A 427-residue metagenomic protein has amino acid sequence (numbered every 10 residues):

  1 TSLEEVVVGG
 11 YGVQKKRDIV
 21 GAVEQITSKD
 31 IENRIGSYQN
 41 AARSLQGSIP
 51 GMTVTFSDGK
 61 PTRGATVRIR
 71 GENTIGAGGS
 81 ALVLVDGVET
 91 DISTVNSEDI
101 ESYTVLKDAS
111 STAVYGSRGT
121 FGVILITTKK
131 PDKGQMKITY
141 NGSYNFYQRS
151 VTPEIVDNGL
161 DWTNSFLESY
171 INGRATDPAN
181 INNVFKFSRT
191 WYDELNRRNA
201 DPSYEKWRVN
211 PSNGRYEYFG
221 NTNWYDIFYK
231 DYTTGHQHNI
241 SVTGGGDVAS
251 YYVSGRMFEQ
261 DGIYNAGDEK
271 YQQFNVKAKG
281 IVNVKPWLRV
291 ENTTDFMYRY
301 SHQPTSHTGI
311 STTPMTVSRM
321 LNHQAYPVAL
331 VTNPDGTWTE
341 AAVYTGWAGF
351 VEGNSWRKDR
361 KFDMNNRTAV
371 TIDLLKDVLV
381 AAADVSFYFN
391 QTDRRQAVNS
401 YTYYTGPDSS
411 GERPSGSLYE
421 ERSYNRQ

Functional and structural regions predicted by a protein language model:
T1-A278, R289-E291: Short, small/polar-rich motifs associated with maturation and membrane association, primarily at protein termini
A42-S44, G87, A329, W338 (+1 more regions): Short glycine-/small-residue-rich flexible loop motifs, especially phosphate/cofactor-binding loops
K133-N221, F258, G262-N365, V380-D384 (+1 more regions): Surface-exposed loop/interface segments of Gram-negative outer-membrane beta-barrel transport/assembly proteins
N239, S250, V378-V380, V385: Beta-sheet entry/capping signal
D373-L375: Long hydrophobic segments that form regular secondary structure
